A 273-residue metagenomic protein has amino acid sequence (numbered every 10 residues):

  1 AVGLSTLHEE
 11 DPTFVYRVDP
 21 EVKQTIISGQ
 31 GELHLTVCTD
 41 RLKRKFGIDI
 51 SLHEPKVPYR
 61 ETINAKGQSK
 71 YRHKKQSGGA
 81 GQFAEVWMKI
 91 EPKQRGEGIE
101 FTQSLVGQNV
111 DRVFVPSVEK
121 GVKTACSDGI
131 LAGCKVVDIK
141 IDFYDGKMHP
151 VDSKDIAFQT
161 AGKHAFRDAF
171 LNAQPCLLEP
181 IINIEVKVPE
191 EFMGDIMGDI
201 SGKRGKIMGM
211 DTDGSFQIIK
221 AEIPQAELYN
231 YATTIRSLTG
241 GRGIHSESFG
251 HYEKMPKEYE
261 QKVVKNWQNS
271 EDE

Functional and structural regions predicted by a protein language model:
A1-E273: Accessory interaction regions appended to the cores of large information-processing enzymes
